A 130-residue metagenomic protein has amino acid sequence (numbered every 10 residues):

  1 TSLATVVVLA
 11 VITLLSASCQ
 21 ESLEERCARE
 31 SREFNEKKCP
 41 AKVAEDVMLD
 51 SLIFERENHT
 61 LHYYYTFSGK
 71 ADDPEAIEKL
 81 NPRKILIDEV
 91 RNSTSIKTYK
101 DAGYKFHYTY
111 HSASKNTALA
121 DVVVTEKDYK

Functional and structural regions predicted by a protein language model:
T1-V7: Bacterial N-terminal signal peptides that target proteins for export
L15-S18: C-terminal motif of bacterial Sec signal peptides marking the signal peptidase cleavage site
Q20-C27: Bacterial lipoprotein signal-peptidase II cleavage site
A28-M48: Post-signal peptide N-terminal segment of mature Sec-exported envelope proteins
V43-G69: Short edge beta-strands and adjacent turn/loop segments
D73-Y99: Short, non-transmembrane amphipathic alpha-helical segments
E89-L119: A short amphipathic beta-strand at an alpha->beta junction
T117-K130: Short, low-complexity, Pro/Ser/Thr/Gly-rich segments in the mature regions of secreted, periplasmic
